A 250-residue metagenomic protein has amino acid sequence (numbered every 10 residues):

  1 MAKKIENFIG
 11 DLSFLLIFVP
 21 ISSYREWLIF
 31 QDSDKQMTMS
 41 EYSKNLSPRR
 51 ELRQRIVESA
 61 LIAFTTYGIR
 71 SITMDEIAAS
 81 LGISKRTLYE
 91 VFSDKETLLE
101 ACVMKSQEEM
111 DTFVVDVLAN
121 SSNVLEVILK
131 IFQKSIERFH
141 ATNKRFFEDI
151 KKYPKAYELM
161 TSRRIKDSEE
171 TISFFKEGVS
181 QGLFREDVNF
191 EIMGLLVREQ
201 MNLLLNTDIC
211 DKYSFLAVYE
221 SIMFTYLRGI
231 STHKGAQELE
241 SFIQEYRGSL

Functional and structural regions predicted by a protein language model:
A2-E41, S173-E177, Q181, Y213-L250: C-terminal peripheral helix-coil segments that are non-catalytic and often amphipathic
A2-Y67, S71-I83, T97-E100: Basic, helix-initiating cap at the start of DNA-binding domains
R49, L99, V103, Q107 (+2 more regions): Amphipathic, non-transmembrane alpha-helical scaffold segments
L81-F92: Short hydrophobic/aromatic patch on the recognition helix
A101, T112-A141, G194-V197: Hydrophobic alpha-helical connector segments
V117, Q133-E137, F146-D149, T225-I230: Helix-loop "lid/cap" segments that line or gate small-molecule binding pockets
L125-E126, S162-R163, S180-L196, C210-E220: All-alpha amphipathic helical-bundle segments outside canonical DNA-binding/catalytic cores that form hydrophobic
E137-I192: Short secondary-structure transition hinges
